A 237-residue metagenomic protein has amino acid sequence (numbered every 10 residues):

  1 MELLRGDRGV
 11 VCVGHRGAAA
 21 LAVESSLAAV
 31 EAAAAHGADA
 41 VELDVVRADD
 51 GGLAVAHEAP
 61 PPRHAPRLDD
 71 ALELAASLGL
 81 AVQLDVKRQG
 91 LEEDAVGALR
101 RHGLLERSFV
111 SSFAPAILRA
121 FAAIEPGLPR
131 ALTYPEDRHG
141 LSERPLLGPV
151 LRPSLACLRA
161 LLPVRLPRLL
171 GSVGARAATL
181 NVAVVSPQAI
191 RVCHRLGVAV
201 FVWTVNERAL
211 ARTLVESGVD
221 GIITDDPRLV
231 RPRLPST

Functional and structural regions predicted by a protein language model:
M1-T237: Phosphate-group recognition and catalysis centered on beta-loop-alpha active-site segments
